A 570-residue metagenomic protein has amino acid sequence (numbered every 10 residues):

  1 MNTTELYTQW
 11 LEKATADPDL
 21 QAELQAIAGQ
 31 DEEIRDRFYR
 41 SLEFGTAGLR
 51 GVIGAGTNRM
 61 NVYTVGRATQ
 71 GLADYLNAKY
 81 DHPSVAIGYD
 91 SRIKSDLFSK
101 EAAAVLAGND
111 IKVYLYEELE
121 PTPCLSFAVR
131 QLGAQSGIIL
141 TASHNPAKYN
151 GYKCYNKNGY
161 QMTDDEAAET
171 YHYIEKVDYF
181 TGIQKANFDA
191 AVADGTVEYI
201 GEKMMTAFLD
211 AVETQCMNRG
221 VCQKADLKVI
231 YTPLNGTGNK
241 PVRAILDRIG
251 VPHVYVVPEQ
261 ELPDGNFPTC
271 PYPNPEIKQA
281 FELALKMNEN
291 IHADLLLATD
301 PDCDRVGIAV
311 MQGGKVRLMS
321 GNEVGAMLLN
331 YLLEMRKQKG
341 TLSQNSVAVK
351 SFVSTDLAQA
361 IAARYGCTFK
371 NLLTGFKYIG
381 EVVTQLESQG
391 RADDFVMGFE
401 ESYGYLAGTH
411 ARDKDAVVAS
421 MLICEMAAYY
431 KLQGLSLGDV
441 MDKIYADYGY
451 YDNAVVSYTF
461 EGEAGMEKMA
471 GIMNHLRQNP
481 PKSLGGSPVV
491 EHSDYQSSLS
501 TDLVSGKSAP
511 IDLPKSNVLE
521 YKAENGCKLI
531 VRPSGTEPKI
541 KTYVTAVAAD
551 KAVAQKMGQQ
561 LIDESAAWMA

Functional and structural regions predicted by a protein language model:
Y7-A102, A191-V192, V197-D226, T237: An N-terminal, well-structured beta->alpha segment
T15, E33-F38, L42, N150-E282 (+1 more regions): Gly/Ser/Thr-enriched, mixed-charge loops and adjacent short helices that form phosphate/oxyanion-binding elements
F38-N58, A142-N145, P233-I245, P301 (+3 more regions): Conserved phosphate/anionic-ligand binding catalytic regions in large, soluble enzymes, centered on
S84-D90, K228-Y231, M311, L406 (+1 more regions): Short glycine-rich or small-residue beta-strand-to-loop segments that form or flank ligand, phosphate, metal/Fe-S
A86-Y149, R248-G307: N-terminal small/polar loop signature for handling phosphorylated ligands or for N-terminal nucleophile
D96-E101, S126-R130, K148-C154, E175 (+11 more regions): Short acidic, glycine/serine/threonine-rich loops at helix termini
K157-Y160, H172, D178, K286-R364: Replace "Mg2+/Mn2+-dependent" with "divalent metal-dependent
A293-L295, K315, M335, G340-R532 (+3 more regions): Phosphate-binding and adjacent anionic-ligand microenvironments
